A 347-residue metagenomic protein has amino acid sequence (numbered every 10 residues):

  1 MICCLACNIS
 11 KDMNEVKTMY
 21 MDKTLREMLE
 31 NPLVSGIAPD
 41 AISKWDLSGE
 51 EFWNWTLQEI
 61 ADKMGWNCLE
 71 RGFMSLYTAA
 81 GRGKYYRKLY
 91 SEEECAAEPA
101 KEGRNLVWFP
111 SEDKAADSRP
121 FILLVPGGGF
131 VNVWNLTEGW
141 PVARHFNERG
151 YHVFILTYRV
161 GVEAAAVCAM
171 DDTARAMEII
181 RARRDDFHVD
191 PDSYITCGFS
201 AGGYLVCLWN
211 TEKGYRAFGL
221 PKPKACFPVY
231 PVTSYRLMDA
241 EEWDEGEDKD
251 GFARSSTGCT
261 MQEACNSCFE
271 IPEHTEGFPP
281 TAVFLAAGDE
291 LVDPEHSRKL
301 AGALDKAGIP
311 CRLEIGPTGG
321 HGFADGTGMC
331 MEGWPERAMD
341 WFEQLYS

Functional and structural regions predicted by a protein language model:
Y20-M21, R298-S347: C-terminal catalytic histidine-bearing segment of alpha/beta-hydrolase fold enzymes
K44-A116: N-terminal cap/lid segment of alpha/beta-hydrolase-fold proteins
S118-G127: Short beta-strand element of the alpha/beta-hydrolase
W134-P141, F154-P191, G326-G333: Catalytic nucleophile-loop/oxyanion-hole region of alpha/beta-hydrolase and closely related hydrolase-like folds
R175-W243: Primarily recognizes the serine-hydrolase "nucleophile elbow" in alpha/beta-hydrolase and SGNH/GDSL folds
K224, P231-E273: Mobile cap/lid helix-loop segments that gate and shape the active-site cleft of serine hydrolases
G277, V283-L285, D289: Short beta-strand/loop motif that positions the catalytic acidic residue of the alpha/beta-hydrolase fold
E290-H296: Conserved alpha/beta-hydrolase "acid-adjacent" motif
